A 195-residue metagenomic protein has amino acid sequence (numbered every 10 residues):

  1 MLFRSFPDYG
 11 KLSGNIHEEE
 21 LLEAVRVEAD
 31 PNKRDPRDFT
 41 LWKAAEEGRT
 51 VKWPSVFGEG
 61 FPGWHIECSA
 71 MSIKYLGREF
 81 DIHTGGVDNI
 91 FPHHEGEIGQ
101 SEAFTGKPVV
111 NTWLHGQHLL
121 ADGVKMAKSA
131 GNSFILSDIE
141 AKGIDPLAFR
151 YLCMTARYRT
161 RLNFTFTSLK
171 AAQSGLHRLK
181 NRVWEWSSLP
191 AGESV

Functional and structural regions predicted by a protein language model:
M1-W186: Alpha-helical recognition segments enriched in aromatics with Gly/Pro capping that present substrate-recognition
L2, A191-V195: Short, intrinsically disordered, charge-balanced linker/junction segments flanking boundaries in proteins
